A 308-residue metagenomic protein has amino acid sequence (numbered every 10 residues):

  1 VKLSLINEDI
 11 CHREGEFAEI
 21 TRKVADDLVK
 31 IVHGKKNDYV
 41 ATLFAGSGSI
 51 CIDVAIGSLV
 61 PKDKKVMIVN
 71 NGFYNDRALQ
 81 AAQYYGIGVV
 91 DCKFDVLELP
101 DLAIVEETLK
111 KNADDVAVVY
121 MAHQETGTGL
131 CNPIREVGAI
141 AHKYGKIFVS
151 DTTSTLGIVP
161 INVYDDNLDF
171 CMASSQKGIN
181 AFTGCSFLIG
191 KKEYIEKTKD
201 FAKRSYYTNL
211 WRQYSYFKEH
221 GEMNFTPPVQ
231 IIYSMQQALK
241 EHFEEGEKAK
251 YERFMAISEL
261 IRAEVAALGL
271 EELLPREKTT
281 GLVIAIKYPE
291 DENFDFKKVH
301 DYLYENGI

Functional and structural regions predicted by a protein language model:
S4-V54, S58, F73, A81: Conserved N-terminal alpha-helix of the aminotransferase class I/II PLP-enzyme fold
V60-D76: Conserved PLP-anchoring active-site segment centered on the Schiff-base-forming lysine
R77, A266-I308: Conserved C-terminal alpha-helix-loop-beta "cap" of PLP-dependent enzymes that closes/shapes the active-site mouth
R77-G88, D95: Active-site-proximal loop->helix
P100-G157, F170: Active-site phosphate-binding strand-loop segment of PLP-dependent enzymes
Y164-Q176: Conserved active-site segment immediately N-terminal to the catalytic lysine that forms the internal aldimine
Q176-A263: Active-site C-terminal subdomain of aminotransferase-like
